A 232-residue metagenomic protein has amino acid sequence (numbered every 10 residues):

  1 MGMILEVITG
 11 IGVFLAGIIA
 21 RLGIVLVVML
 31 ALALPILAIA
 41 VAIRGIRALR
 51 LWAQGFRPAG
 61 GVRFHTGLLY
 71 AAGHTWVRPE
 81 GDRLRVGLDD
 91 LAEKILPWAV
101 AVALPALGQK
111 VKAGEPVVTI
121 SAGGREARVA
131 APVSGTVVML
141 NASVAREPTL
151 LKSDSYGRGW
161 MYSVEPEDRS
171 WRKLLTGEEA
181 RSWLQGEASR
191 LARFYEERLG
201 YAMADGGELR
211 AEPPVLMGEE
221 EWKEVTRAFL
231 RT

Functional and structural regions predicted by a protein language model:
G2-T232: Contiguous, well-folded functional domains in the mature portion of proteins
